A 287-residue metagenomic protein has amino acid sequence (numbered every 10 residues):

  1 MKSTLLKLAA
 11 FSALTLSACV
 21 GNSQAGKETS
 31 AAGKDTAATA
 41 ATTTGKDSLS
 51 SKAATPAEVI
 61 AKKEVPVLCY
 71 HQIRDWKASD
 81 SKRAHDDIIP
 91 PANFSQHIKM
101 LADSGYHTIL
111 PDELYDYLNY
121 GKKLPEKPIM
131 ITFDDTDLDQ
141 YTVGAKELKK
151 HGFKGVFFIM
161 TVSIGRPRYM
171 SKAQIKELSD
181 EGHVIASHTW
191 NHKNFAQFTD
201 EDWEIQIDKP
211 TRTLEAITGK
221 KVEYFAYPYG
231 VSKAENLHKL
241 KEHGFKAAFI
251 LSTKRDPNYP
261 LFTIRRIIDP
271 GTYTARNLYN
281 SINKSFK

Functional and structural regions predicted by a protein language model:
K2-F11: Sec-dependent signal peptide recognition, specifically the positively charged N-region followed immediately by
V20-N22: Bacterial signal peptide processing site
Q24, S30, K34-I131, L138-D139 (+1 more regions): C-terminal active-site subregion of NodB/CE4 polysaccharide deacetylases
I131-T132, I185: Residue-level marker for buried hydrophobic side chains located in beta-strands that build the well-ordered beta-sheet
Y141-T161: A short alpha/beta connector and helix-capping loop motif
A145-G152, M170-A186: Acidic (Asp/Glu)-rich catalytic clusters
F158, H188, A248-I250: Short beta-strand and adjacent tight-turn residues that come in two discontinuous sequence segments and form the edges
